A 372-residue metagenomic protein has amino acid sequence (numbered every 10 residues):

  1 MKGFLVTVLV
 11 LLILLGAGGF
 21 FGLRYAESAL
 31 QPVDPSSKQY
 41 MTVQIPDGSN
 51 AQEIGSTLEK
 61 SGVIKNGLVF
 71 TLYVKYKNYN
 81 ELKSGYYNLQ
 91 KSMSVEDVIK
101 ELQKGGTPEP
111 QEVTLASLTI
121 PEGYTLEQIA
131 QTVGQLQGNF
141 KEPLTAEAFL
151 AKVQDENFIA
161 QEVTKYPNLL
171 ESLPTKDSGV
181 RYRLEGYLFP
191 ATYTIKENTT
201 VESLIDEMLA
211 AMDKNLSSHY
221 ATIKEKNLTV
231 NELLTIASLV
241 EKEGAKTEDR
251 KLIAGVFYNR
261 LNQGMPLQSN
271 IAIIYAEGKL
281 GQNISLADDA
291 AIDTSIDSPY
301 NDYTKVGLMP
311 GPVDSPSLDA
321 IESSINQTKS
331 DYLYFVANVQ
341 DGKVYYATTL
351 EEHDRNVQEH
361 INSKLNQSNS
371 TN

Functional and structural regions predicted by a protein language model:
M1-Q268, P316-D319, S323-D331, V339-N372: Conserved catalytic or metal-liganding residues and their short signature motifs at active sites of enzymes
K2-V6, P46-A51, Q282, D293-S298 (+1 more regions): A broad, low-specificity signal for short, low-complexity segments enriched in glycine/proline and polar/charged
S92, Y193, N198, A272 (+2 more regions): Short capping/connector residues at structural and topological boundaries
T247-P299: Small-residue-rich helix-loop
N283-S323: C-terminal amphipathic alpha-helical segment
